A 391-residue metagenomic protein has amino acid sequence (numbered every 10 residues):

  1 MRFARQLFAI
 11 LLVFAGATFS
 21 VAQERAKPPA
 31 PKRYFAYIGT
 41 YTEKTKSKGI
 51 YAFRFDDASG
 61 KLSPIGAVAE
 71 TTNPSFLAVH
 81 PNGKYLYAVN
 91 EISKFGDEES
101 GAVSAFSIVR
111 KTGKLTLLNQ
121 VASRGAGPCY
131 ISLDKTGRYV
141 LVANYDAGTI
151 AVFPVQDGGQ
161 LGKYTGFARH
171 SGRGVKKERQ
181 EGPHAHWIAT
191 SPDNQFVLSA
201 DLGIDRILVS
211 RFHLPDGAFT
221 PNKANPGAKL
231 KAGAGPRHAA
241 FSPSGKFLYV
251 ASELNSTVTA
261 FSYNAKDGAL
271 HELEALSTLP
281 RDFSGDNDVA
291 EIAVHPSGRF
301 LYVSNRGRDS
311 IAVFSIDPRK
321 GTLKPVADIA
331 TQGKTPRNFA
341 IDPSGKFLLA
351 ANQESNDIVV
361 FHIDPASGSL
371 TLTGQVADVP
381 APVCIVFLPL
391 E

Functional and structural regions predicted by a protein language model:
K27-D56: An edge-strand/N-cap motif at the start of beta-rich repeat modules
T42-T45, E91-D97, D146-T149, I204-R206 (+3 more regions): Short glycine/acidic-enriched loop and turn motifs that connect beta-strands
K46, T71-P81, R124-K135, Y139 (+5 more regions): Beta-rich, blade/repeat-based domains predominating in secreted/periplasmic proteins but also intracellular
F53-G60, F106-G113, V152-K163, S210-F219 (+3 more regions): Short loop/turn segments immediately following beta-strands, especially the blade-tip and inter-blade linker loops
S63-A69, T116-V121, G172-E178, K223-K229 (+3 more regions): A short beta-strand motif characteristic of beta-propeller blades
S63-G137: Blade-loop segments of beta-propeller domains
Q353-E391: Blade-level signature of beta-propeller repeat domains, shared across WD40, Kelch, NHL, RCC1 and BNR/Asp-box propellers
